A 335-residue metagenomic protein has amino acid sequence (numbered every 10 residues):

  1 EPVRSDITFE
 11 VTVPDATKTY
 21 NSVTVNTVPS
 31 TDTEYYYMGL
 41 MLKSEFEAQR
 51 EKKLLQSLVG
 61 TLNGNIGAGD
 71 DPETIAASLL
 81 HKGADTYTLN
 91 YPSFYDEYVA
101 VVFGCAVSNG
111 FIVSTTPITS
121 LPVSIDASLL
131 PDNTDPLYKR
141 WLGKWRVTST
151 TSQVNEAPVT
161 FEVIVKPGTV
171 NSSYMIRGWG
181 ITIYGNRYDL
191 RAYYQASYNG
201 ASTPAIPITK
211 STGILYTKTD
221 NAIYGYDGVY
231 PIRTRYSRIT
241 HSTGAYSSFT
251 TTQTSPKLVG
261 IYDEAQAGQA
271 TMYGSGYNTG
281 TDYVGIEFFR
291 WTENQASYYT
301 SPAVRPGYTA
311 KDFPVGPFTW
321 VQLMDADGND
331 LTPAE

Functional and structural regions predicted by a protein language model:
E1-D32, T115-D135: Pro/Thr/Ser/Gly-rich low-complexity, intrinsically disordered linker/stalk tracts
T19, L42, A76-S78, T309: Short, solvent-exposed coil/turn linker segments
T19-E34, L40, P167-G185: Short, solvent-exposed linear motifs at loop/edge-of-secondary-structure regions
Y20-S22, A84, P158: A general secondary-structure signal for short beta-strands and their flanking turns/coil in non-transmembrane regions
S22-T24, V28-G64: Solvent-exposed loop/turn segments flanking beta-strands in beta-repeat/beta-sandwich domains
L40-M41, E73, G83-Y87: Membrane-topology and secretion signals of cell-surface/extracellular proteins
R50-K53, I66, P72, L79-K82 (+1 more regions): Ser/Thr/Gly/Pro-rich, low-complexity flexible regions
T88-Y95: Short, flexible loop/turn segments at beta-strand junctions in immunoglobulin-like and fibronectin type III
